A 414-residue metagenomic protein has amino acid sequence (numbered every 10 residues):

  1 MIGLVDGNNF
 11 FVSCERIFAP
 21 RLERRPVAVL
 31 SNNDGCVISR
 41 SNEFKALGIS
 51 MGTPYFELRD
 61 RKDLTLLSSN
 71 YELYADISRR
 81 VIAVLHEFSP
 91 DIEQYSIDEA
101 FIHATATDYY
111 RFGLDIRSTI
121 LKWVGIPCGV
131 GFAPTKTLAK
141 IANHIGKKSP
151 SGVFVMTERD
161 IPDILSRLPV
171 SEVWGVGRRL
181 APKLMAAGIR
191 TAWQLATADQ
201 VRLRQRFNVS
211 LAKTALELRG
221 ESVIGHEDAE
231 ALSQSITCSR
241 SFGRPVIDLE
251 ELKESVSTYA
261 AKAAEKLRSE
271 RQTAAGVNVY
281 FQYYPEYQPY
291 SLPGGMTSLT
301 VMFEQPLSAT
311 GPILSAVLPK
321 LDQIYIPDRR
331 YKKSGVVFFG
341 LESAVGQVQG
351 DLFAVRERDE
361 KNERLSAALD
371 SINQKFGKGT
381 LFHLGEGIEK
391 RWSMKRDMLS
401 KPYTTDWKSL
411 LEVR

Functional and structural regions predicted by a protein language model:
M1-L216, H226, E265, R356-R414: Gly/Gly-Pro- and Ser/Thr-rich, intrinsically disordered tail segments characteristic of DNA damage-repair and tolerance
N32, Y280-Y284, F339-L341: Histidine- and/or cysteine-centered catalytic micro-motif in compact active-site loops
Y95-E99, A133-K136, Q272-G276, R329-K333: Short Gly/Ser/Thr- and Asp/Glu-enriched loop/turn motifs at secondary-structure junctions
F101-A104, T297-E304, V348-A354: Short, hydrophobic beta-strand segments
Y109-R111, Y287-Q288, E342-Q349: Short, charged/polar, Gly/Pro-enriched secondary-structure boundary elements
P127-G129, N278, G335: Residues at or immediately flanking beta-strands
M185-D328: DNA-contacting surface of Y-family translesion DNA polymerases
L318-K375: C-terminal hydrophobic structural anchor segments that stabilize assembly/packing rather than catalytic chemistry
